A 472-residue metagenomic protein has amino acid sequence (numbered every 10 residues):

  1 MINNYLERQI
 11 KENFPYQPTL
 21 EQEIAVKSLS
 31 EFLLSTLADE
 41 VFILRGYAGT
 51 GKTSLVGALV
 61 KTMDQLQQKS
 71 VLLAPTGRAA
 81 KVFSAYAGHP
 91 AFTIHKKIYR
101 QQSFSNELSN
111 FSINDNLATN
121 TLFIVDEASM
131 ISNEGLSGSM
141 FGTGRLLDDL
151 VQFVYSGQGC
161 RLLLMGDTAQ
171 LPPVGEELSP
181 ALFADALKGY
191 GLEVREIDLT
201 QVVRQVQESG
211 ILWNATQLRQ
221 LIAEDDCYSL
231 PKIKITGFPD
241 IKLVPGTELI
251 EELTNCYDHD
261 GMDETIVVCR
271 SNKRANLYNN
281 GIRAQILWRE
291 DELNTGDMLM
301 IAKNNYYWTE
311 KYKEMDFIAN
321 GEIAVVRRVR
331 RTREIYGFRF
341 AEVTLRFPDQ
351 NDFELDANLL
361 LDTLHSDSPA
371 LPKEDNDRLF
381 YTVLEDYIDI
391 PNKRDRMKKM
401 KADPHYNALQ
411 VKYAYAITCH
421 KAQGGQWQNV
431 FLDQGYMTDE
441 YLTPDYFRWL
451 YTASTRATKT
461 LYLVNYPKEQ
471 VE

Functional and structural regions predicted by a protein language model:
I2-E40: Conserved pre-motif I regulatory segment
N4-L6, A25, L29, L37 (+4 more regions): Conserved helicase motor core of P-loop NTPases
P18, L72, V267: Conserved SAM-binding loop
Q22, T76, S271, G424: Short, conserved phosphate/pyrophosphate- and ester-handling motifs at nucleotide-, phospho-/glycolipid
V26-K27, E31, T36-S229, K234: ASCE P-loop NTPase helicase motor core
P75, E310-K313, D445-L450: Short beta-alpha junctions and helix-cap segments that line functional grooves
G88, I282-I286, F447-Y451: Short, solvent-exposed amphipathic alpha-helical segments in soluble enzyme and RNA/protein-processing domains
I335-E472: C-terminal accessory regions
